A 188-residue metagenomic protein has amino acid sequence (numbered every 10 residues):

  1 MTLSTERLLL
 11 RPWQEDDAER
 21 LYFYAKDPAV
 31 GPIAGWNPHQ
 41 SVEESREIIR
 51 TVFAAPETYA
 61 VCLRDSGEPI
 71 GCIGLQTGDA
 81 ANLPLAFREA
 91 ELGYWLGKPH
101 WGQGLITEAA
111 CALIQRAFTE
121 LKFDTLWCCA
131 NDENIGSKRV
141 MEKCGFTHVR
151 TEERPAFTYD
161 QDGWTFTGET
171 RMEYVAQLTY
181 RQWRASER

Functional and structural regions predicted by a protein language model:
M1-A29, C62-R188: Acyl-donor (CoA/ACP) binding surface of acyl/acetyltransferases
A29-R50: Conserved GNAT-fold acetyl-CoA-binding loop/helix
A34-P38, T58-L63: A short, aromatic/hydrophobic, helix- or strand-capping loop or linear motif that either lines the entrance/gate
H39-E44, F53-A55, L105-I106, F157-Q161: Short C-terminal domain-edge/linker segments immediately following a structured domain
I49-A60: A short helix-loop-beta-strand connector motif used in the catalytic cores of GNAT acetyltransferases and, in some
